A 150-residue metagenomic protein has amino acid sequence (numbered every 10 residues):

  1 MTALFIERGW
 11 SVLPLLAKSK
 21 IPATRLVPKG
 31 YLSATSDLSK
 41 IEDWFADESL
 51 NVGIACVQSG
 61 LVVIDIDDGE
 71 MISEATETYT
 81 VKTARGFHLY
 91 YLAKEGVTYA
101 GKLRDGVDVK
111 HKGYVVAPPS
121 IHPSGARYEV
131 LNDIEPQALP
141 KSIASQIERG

Functional and structural regions predicted by a protein language model:
M1-G150: Conserved phosphate/metal-binding and DNA-contacting active-site motifs used in DNA phosphodiester-bond processing
